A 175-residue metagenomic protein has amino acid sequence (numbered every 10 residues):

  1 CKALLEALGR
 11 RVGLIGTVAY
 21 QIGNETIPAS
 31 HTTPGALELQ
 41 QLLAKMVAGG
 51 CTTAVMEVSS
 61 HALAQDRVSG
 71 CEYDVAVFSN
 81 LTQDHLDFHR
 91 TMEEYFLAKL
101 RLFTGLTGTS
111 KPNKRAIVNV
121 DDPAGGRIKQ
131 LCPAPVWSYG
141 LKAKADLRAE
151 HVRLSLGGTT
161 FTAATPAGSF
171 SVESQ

Functional and structural regions predicted by a protein language model:
C1-Y20, E25-T26: Walker A (P-loop) phosphate-binding motif
L5, M46, F103: Hydrophobic pocket-lining residues that define ligand/cofactor binding sites across diverse proteins
E25-A36, D84-E93: Flexible beta-alpha connector loops of hexameric P-loop NTPases
S30-S59: Conserved nucleotide-sensing/catalytic segment adjacent to the nucleotide-binding pocket in NTP-handling enzymes
G49, V55, A64, Y73-Q175: Acidic, Mg2+-coordinating active-site environments of NTP-dependent enzymes
S60-G70: Switch II of P-loop NTPase G domains
